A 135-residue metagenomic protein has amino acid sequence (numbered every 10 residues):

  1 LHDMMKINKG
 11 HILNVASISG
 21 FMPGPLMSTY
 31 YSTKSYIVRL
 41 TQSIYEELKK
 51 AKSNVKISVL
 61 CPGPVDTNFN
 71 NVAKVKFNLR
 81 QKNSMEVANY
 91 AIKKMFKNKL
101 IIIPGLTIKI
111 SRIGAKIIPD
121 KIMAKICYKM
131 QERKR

Functional and structural regions predicted by a protein language model:
H2-N8: A short helix-coil junction within the Rossmann-fold of NAD(P)-dependent oxidoreductases
D3, M22, S43-V55: Active-site-adjacent segment of SDR/Rossmann-fold oxidoreductases
S17: Residue(s) in the substrate-gating loop at a strand-loop-helix junction that position the organic substrate next
G24-S28: Active-site loop immediately N-terminal to the catalytic Tyr-X3-Lys motif of short-chain dehydrogenase/reductase
T33: Active-site helix of classical SDR
Y36-L48, L60: Hydrophobic alpha-helix immediately C-terminal to the catalytic Tyr-X-X-X-Lys motif of short-chain
V59, K76-R112: C-terminal helical subdomain
P62-V72, F77: Short, flexible catalytic-loop segment of classical short-chain dehydrogenase/reductase
